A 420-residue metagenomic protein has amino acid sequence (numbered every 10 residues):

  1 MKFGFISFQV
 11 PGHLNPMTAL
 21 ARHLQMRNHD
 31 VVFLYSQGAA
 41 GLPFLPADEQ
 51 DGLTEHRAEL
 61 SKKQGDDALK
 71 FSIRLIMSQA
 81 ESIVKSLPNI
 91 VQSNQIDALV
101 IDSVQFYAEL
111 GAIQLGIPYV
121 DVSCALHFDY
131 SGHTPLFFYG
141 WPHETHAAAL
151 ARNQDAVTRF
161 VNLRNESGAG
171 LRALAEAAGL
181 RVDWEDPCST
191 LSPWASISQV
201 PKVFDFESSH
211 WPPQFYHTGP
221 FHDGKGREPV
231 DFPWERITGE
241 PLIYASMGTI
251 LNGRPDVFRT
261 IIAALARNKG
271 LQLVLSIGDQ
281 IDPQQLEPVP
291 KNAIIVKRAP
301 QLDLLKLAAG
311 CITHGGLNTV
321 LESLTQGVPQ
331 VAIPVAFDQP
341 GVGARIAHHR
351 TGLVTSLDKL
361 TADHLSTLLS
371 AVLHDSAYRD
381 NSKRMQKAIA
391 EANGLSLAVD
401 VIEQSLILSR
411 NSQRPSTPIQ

Functional and structural regions predicted by a protein language model:
M1-P43: N-terminal subdomain of nucleotide-sugar transferases
A21, L99, V296-R345: A donor-sugar binding/catalytic signature common to diverse glycosyltransferases and related nucleotide-sugar
F33, Q37-F71, R152: Conserved nucleotide-sugar phosphate-binding/catalytic loop shared by glycosyltransferases and other
A58-A108, A149-S192: Conserved nucleotide-sugar donor-binding subdomain of glycosyltransferases
M77-A151, K202-D205: Conserved nucleotide-sugar donor-interacting segment of glycosyltransferase catalytic cores, predominantly GT-B
V200-G310: Donor-nucleotide binding loops and adjacent catalytic segments primarily of GT-B fold Leloir glycosyltransferases
F337-L368: Change "using UDP/GDP/dTDP sugars" to "using nucleotide sugars
A362-Q420: C-terminal amphipathic helix plus adjacent low-complexity, charged tail appended to glycosyltransferase catalytic
